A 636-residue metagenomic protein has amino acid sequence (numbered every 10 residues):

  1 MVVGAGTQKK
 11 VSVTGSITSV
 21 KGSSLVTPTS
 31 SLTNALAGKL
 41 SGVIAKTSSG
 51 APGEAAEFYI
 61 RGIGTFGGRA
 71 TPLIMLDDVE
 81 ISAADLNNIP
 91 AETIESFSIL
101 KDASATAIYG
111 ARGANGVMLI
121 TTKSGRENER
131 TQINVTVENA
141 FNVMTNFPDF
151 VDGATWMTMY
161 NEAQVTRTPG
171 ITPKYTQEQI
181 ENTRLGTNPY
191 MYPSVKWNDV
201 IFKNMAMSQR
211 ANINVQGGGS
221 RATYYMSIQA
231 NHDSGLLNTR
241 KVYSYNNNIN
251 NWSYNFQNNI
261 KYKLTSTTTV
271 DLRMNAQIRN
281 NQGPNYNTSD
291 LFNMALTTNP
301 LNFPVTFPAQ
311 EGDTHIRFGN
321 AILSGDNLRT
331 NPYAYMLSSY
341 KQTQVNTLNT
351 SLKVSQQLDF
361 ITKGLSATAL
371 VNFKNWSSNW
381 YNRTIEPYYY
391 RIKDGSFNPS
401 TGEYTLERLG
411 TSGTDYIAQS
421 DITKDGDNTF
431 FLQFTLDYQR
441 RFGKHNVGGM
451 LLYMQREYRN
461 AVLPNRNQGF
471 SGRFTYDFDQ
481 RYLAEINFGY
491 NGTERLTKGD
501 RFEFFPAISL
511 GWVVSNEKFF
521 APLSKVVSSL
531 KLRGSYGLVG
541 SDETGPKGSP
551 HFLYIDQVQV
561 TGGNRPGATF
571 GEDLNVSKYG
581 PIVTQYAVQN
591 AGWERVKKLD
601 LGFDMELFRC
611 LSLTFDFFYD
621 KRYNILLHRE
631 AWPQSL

Functional and structural regions predicted by a protein language model:
M1-F256, V270: Short, small/polar-rich motifs associated with maturation and membrane association, primarily at protein termini
V11-V13, E54, R69, I108 (+11 more regions): Generic domain-boundary/flexible-linker signal
G15-I17, I89-A91, R112-A114, D149-F150 (+7 more regions): Short, glycine/charged-enriched secondary-structure capping and boundary segments
T71, M205, N259-T267, R273-I278 (+4 more regions): Extracellular/periplasmic, surface-exposed regions of secreted and cell-surface proteins
N128, M144-N146, P189-Q229, D233-L237 (+8 more regions): Flexible loop and strand-edge segments within Gram-negative outer membrane beta-barrel domains
D152, Y175-Q177, K196, P300 (+3 more regions): Helix N-terminus capping/helix-initiation residues
P169-T172, T314, Y333: Extracytoplasmic gating/loop element in the C-terminal half of outer-membrane beta-barrel translocons and assembly
Y389: Active-site-proximal polar cores
